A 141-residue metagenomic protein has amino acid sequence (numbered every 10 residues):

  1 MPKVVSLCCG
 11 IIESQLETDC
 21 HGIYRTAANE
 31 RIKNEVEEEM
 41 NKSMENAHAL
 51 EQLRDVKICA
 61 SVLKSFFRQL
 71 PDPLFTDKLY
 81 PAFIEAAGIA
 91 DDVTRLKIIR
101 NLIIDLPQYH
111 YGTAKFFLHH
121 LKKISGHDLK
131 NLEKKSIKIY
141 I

Functional and structural regions predicted by a protein language model:
M1-I141: Alpha-helical catalytic/interaction cores of small GTPase-regulatory modules
